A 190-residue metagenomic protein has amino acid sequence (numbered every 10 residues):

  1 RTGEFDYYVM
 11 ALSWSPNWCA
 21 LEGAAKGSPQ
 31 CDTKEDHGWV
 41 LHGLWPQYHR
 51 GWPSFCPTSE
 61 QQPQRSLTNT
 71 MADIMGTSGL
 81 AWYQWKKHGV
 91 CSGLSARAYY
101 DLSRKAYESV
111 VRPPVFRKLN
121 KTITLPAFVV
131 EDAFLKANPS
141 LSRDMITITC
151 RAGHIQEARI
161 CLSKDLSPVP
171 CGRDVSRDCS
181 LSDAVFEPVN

Functional and structural regions predicted by a protein language model:
R1-L21: N-terminal module-boundary/linker segments of secreted carbohydrate-active enzymes
A11, G23-N190: Domain-level detector of nuclease and nuclease-like folds in predominantly extracellular/periplasmic contexts
